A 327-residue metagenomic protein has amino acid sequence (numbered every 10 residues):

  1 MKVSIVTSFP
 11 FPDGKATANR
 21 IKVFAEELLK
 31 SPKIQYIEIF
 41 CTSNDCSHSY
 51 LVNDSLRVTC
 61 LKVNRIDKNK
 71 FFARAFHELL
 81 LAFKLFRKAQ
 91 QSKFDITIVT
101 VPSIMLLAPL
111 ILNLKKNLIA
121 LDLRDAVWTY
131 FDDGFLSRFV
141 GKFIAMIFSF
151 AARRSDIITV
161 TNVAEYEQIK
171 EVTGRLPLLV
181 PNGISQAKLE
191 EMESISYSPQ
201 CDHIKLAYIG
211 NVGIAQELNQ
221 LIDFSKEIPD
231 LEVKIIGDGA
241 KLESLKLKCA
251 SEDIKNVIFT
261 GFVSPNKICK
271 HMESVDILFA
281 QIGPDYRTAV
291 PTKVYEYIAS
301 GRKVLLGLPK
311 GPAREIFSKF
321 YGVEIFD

Functional and structural regions predicted by a protein language model:
M1-D54, I157, D223-I228: N-terminal subdomain of nucleotide-sugar transferases
D13, E78-L85, F94-K116, A120-T129 (+1 more regions): An aromatic- and histidine-rich active-site surface loop
E26, F83-R87, L107-A108, L112 (+1 more regions): Membrane-proximal helix-turn-helix segments that form the acceptor-binding/catalytic region of lipid-linked
S43, A164, G183: Carbohydrate-associated surface elements
F76-H77, L118, W128-F150, Q186 (+1 more regions): Nucleotide-sugar donor phosphate/pyrophosphate-binding loop at the beta->alpha transition of glycosyltransferases
L179, G183-H203, E217: Acidic anion/phosphate-binding donor-loop and adjacent secondary structure in glycosyltransferase catalytic cores
Q216, S264-H271, L278-I298, V304-I316: Nucleotide-sugar-dependent
K234-I236, E243-C269: Nucleotide-activated donor-binding/catalytic signature segment of Leloir-type glycosyltransferases, i.e., the conserved
